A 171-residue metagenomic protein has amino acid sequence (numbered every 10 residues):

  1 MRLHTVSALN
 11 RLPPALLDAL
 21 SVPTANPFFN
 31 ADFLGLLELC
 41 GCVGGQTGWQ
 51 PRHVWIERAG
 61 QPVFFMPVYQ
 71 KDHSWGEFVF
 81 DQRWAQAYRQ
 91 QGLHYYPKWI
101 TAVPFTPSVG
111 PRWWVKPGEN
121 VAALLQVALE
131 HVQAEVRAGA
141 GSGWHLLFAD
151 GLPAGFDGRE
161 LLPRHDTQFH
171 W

Functional and structural regions predicted by a protein language model:
M1-W171: N-acyltransferase acceptor-side catalytic subdomain
